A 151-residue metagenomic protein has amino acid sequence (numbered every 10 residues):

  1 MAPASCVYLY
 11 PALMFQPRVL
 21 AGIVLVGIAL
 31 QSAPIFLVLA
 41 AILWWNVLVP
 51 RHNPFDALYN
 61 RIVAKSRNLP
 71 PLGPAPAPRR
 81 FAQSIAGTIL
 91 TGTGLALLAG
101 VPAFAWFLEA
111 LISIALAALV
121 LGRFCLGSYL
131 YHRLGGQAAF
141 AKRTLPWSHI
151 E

Functional and structural regions predicted by a protein language model:
M1-E151: Membrane-interfacial helix-loop segments of redox and metal-homeostasis proteins, especially TM-loop-TM junctions
